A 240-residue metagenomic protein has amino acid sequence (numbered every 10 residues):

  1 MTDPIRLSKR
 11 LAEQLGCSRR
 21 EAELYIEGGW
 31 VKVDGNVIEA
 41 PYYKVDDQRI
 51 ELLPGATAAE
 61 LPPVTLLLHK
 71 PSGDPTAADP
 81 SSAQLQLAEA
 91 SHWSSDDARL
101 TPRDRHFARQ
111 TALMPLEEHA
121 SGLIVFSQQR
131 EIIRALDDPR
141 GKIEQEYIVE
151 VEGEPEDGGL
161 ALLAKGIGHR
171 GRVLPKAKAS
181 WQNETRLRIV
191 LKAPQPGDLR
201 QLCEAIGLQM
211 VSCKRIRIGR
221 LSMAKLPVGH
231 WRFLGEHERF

Functional and structural regions predicted by a protein language model:
T2-F240: Basic, flexible Lys/Arg- and Gly-enriched helix-loop patches that mediate nucleic-acid binding at interfaces with rRNA
